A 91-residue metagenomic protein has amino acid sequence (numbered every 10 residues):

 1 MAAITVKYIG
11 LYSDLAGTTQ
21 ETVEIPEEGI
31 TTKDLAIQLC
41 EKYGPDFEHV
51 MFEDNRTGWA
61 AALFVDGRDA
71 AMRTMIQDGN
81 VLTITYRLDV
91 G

Functional and structural regions predicted by a protein language model:
M1-G91: Ubiquitin-like/PB1-type beta-grasp interaction modules and other compact soluble beta-rich domains
